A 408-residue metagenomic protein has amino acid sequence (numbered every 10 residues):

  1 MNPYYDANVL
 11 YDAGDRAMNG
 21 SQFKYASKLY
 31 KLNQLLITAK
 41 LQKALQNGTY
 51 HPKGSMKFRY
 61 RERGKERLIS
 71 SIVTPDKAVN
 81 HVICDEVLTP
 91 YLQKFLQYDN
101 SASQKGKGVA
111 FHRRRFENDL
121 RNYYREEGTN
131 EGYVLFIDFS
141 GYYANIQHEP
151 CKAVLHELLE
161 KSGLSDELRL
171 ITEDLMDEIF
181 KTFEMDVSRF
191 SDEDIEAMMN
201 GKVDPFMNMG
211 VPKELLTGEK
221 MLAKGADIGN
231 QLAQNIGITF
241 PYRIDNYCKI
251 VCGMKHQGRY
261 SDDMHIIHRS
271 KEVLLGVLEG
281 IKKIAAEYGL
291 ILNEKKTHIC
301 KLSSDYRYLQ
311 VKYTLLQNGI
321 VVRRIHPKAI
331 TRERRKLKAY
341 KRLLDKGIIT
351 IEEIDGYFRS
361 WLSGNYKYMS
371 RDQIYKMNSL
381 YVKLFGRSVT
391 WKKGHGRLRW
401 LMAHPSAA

Functional and structural regions predicted by a protein language model:
M1-K43, L401-A408: Non-catalytic, polymerase-adjacent accessory regions of viral genome-replication enzymes
S55, G258-D262, E294-K295: Short Gly/Ser/Thr- and Asp/Glu-enriched loop/turn motifs at secondary-structure junctions
K65-D99, K213-E214, G218: Glycine/proline-rich, flexible active-site/cofactor-binding loop segments that harbor closely spaced acidic
I72, K77, H81, M207-N208 (+6 more regions): Right-hand nucleic-acid polymerase module
E86-Q147: Active-site-proximal segment of RNA-dependent polymerases
E126-S261, I266-V277, C300: Conserved polymerase palm-domain catalytic core
G163, K282-L290: A common structural junction motif
